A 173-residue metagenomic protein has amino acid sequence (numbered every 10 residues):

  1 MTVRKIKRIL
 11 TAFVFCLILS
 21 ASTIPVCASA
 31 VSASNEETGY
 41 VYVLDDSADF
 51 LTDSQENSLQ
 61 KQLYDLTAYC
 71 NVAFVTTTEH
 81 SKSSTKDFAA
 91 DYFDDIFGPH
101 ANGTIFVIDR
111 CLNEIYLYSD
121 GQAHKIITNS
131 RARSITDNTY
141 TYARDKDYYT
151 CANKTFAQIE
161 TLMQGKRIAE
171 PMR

Functional and structural regions predicted by a protein language model:
T2-R173: A structural boundary signal for the start of the first folded domain, especially the loop/turn and N-capping region
